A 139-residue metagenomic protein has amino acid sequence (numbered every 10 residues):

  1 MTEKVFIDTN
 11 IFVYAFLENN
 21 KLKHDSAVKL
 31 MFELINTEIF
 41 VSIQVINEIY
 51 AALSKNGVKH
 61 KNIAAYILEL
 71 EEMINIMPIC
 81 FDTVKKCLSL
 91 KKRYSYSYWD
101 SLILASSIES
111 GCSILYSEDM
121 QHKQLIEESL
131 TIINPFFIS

Functional and structural regions predicted by a protein language model:
M1-V41, K55-N62, S139: Short, well-structured N-terminal submotif of metal-dependent ribonuclease cores
T2, A105-S139: Acidic, PIN/NYN-like endoribonuclease modules and their adjacent C-terminal/linker elements
L34-T37, E72-M73, G111: Structured helix-beta-strand junction loops
I39-Q44, S117: Substrate-recognition element of Asp-dependent hydrolases with the DxDx(T/V) motif
F40, M77, I133: General small-molecule cofactor/ligand-binding pocket signal
Q44, Y50-N75: Active-site-proximal, substrate-binding regions of enzyme catalytic domains and RNA-binding/basic surfaces
N75-E118: Active-site neighborhoods of divalent-metal-dependent phosphate/nucleic-acid chemistry enzymes
